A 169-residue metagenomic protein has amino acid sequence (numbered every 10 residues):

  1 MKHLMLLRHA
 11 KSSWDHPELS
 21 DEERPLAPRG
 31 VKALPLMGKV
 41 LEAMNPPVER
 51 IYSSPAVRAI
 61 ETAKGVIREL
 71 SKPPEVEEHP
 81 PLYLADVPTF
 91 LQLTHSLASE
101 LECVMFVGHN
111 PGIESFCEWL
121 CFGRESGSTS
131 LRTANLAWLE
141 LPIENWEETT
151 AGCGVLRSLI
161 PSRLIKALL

Functional and structural regions predicted by a protein language model:
K2-P81, T89, I113, G127 (+2 more regions): Active-site-proximal alpha-helix that buttresses catalytic centers in soluble enzyme cores
L4, C103-M105, L136: Residue-level preference for the first positions of well-ordered beta-strands
E18, C117-L120: Short, flexible helix/strand-to-coil boundary loops that buttress conserved ligand/catalytic motifs in alpha/beta
M44-P46, L97-E102: Glycine-rich phosphate-binding loop signature in dinucleotide/nucleotide-binding domains
L82-S96: Short phosphate-binding loop-to-helix
E102-E118: A glycine-rich beta-strand to alpha-helix segment that forms a phosphate/ribose-binding loop at ligand/cofactor sites
C121-R157: Domain-level recognition of soluble alpha/beta enzyme cores, biased toward histidine phosphatases/phosphomutases
G152-L169: Charged phosphate-binding loop/patch that engages nucleotide di/tri-phosphates or the phosphate backbone of nucleic
